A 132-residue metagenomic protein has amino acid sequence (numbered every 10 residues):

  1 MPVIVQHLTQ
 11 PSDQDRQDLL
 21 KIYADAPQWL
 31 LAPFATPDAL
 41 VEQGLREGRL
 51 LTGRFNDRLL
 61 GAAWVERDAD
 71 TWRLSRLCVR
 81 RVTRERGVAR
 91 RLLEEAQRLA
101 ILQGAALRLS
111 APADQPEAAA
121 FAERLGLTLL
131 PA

Functional and structural regions predicted by a protein language model:
M1-P33: Short amphipathic alpha-helix that is part of the acyltransferase structural core
A24, Q28-N56: Active-site rim helix/loop that mediates acceptor-substrate recognition in acyltransferases
T52, R58-E66, R73-C78: Conserved beta-strand in the GNAT
R67, R80-V82, R86, D114: Active-site acidic-Proline motif in GNAT/NAT acetyltransferases
V79, E85-R98, R124: Conserved acetyl-CoA-binding loop-helix of GNAT-fold acetyltransferases
L92, Q115-A118: Conserved short alpha-helix immediately C-terminal to the canonical SAM/SAH-binding motif I of Rossmann-like
A100-A113: Conserved GNAT acetyl-CoA-binding A-motif
S110-P112, E123-A132: Conserved catalytic-core motifs of GNAT/GCN5-like acyltransferases
